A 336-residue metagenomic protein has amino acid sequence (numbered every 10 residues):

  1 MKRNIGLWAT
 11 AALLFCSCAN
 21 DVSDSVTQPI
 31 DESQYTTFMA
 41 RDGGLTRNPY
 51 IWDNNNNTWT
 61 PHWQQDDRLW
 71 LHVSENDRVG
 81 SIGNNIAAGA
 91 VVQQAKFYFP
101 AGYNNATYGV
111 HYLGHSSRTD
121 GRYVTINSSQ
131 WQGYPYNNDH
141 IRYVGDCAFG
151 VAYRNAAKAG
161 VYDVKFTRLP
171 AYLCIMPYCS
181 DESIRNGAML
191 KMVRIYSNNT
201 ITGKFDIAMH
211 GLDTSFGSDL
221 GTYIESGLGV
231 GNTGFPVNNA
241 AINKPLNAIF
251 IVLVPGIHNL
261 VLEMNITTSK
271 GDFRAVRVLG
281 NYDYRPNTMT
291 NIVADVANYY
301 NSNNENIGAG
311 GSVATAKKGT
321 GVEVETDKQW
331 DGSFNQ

Functional and structural regions predicted by a protein language model:
K2-G6, F15-Q336: Sec-type signal peptide cleavage vicinity
